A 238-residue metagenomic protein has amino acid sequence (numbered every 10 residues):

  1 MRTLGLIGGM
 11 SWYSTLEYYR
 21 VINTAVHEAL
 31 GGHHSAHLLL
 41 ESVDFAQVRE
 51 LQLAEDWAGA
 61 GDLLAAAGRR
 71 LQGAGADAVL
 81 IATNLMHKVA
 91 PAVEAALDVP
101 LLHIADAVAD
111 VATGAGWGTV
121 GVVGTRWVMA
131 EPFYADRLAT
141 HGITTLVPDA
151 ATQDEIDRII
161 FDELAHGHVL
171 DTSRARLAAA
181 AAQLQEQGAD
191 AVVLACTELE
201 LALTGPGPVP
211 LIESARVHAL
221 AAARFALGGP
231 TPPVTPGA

Functional and structural regions predicted by a protein language model:
M1-A238: Non-catalytic structural scaffold of enzyme domains
